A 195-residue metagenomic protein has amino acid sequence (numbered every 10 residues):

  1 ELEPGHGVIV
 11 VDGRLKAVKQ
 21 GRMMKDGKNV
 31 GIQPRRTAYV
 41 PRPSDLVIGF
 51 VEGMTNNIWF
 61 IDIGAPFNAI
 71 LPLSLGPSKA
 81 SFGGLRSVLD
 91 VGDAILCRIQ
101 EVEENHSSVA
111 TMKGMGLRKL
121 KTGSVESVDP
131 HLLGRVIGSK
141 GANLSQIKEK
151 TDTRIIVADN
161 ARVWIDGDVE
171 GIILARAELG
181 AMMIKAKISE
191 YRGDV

Functional and structural regions predicted by a protein language model:
E1-V195: Single-stranded RNA-binding regions, centering on S1/OB-family and related RNA-binding modules
